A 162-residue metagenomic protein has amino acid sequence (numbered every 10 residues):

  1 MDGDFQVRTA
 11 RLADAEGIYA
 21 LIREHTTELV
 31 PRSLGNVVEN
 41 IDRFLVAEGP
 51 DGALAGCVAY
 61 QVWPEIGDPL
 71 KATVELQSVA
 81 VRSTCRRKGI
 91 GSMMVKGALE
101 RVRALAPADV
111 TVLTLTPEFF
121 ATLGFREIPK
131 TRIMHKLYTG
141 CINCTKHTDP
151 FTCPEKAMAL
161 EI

Functional and structural regions predicted by a protein language model:
M1-R32, E48, E75, E155-A157 (+1 more regions): Short amphipathic alpha-helix that is part of the acyltransferase structural core
A10, T111-V112: Small/polar loops that bind or transfer phosphate-bearing groups
R32-F44, G49, G56-T73, Q77-A80: A conserved beta-strand-loop-helix scaffold within acyl/acetyltransferase catalytic domains
G52-A53, R126: Residue-level signal for well-ordered, solvent-exposed loop/turn and beta-edge residues enriched in charged/polar side
V81, R87-E100, V112: Conserved acetyl-CoA-binding loop-helix of GNAT-fold acetyltransferases
A104, A108, T114-G140: Conserved active-site alpha-helix within GNAT-family acetyltransferase domains
I133-I162: C-terminal "cap" of GNAT-fold acetyltransferases
